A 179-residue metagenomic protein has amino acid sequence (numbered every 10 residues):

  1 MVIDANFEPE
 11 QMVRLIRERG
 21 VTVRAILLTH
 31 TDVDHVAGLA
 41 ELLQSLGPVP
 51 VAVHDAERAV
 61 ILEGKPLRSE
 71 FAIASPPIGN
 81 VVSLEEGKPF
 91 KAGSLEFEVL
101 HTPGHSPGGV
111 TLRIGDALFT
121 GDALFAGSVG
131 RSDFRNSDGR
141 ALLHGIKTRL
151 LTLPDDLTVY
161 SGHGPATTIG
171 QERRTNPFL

Functional and structural regions predicted by a protein language model:
M1-A5, L28-T29, L100-H101, N136-G139: Short, flexible loop segments at the rims of nucleotide/cofactor-binding pockets, characterized by
M1-I3, L27, V51, F119 (+1 more regions): Residue-level marker for buried hydrophobic side chains located in beta-strands that build the well-ordered beta-sheet
M1-R19, T111-G121: Conserved beta-strand hairpin/beta-sheet module of binuclear metal-dependent hydrolase folds, prominently
D4, H54, P154: Residue-level recognition of the GNAT/N-acetyltransferase active site
A5, A92, G104: Conserved strand-loop elements at the edges of beta-sheets that form or border functional pockets
F7-K91, F178: Active-site HxH/HxHxD metal-binding segment of metal-dependent hydrolases
V21, P66-E70, A74, E96-H101 (+1 more regions): Metallo-beta-lactamase
